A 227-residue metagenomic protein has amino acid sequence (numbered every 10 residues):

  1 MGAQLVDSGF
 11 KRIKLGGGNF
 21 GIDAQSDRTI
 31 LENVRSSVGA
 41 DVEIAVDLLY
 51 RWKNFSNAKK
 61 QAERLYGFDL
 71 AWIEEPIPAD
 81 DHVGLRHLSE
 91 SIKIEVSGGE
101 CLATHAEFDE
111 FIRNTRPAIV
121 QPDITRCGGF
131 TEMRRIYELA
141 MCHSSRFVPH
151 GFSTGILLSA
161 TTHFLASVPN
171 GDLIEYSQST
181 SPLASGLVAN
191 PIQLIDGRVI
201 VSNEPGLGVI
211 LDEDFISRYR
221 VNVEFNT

Functional and structural regions predicted by a protein language model:
M1-I92: Metal-dependent enolase-superfamily TIM-barrel catalytic cores that perform enediolate-based chemistry
I13, D47, I73, F111 (+3 more regions): Conserved, mostly hydrophobic/aromatic
A24, E75, G98, D123 (+3 more regions): Hydrophobic alpha-helical scaffolding
A58, F108, F215-I216: Hydrophobic/aromatic residues in well-formed alpha-helices
E63, D69, D80-R198: Shared catalytic-loop signature of beta/alpha-barrel
V188-T227: C-terminal extensions of enzymes
